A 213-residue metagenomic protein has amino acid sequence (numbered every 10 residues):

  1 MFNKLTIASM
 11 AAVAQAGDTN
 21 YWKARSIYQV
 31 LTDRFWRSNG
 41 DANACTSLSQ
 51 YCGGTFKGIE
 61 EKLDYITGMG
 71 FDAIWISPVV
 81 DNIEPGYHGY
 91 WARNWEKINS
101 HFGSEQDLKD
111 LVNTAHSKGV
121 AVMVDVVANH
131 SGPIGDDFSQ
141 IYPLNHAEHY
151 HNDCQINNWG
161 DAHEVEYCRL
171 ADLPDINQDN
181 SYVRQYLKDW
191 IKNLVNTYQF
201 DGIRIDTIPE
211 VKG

Functional and structural regions predicted by a protein language model:
F2-N3, G135: Generic cytosolic/nucleocytoplasmic N-terminal low-complexity/intrinsically disordered segments
N3-A16: Cleavable N-terminal signal peptides of Sec/SRP-targeted secreted and luminal proteins
D18-S26, L31-Y198: Substrate-binding/active-site clefts of carbohydrate-active enzymes
M123, G202-I208: Short catalytic-loop micro-motif centered on adjacent basic/acidic residues
K212-G213: Short, well-ordered alpha-helical microsegments
